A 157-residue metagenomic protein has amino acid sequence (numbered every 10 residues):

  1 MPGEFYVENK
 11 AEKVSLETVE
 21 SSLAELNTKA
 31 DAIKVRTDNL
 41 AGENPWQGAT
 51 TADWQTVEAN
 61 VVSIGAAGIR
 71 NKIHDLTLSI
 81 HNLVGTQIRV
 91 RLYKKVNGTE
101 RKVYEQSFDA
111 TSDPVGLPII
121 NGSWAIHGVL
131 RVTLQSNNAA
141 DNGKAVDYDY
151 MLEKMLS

Functional and structural regions predicted by a protein language model:
M1-N44: Fibrous stalk/shaft segments of extracellular and virion attachment machinery
A11-K13, T51-W54, E58-V61, E100-E105: Tryptophan-centered short beta-strand motifs
N44-I69, N82-Q87, V115-G116, A140-N142: Surface-exposed ligand/attachment interfaces on beta-rich extracellular proteins
A49, S136-S157: C-terminal interaction-tip segments
A59-V96, T133-S136, M151: Beta-rich globular "head" domains
S63-I64, S79, Q106, I119-G122: Beta-strand-rich interaction surfaces with strong enrichment in secreted/lumenal proteins
N71-L76, G122-V146: Noncatalytic modules at the cell exterior or secretory-pathway interfaces, chiefly beta-strand-rich lectin/adhesion
Q87-I120: Terminal beta-strand-rich extracellular "head" domains that mediate receptor/glycan or other ligand binding
